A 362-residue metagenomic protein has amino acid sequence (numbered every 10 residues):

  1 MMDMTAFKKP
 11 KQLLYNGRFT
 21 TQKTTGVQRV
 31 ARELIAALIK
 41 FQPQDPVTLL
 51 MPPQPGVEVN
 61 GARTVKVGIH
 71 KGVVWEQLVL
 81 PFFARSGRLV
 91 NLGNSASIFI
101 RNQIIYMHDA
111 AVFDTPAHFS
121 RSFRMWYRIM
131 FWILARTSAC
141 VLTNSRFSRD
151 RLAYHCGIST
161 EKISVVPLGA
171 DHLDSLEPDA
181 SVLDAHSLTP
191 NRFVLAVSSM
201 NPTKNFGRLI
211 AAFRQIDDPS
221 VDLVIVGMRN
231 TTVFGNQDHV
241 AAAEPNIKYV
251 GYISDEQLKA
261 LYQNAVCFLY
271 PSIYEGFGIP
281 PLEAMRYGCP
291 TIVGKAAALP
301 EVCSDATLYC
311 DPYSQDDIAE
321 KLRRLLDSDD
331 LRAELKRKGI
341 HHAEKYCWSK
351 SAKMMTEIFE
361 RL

Functional and structural regions predicted by a protein language model:
M1-L362: Carbohydrate transferase catalytic cores enriched for Leloir-type hexosyltransferases
